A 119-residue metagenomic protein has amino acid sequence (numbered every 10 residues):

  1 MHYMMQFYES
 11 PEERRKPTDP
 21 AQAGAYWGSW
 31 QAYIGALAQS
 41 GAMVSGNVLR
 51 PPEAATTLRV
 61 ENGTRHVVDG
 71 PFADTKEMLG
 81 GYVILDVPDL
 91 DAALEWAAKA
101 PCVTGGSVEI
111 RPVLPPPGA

Functional and structural regions predicted by a protein language model:
M1-A119: Conserved, structured core segments of small domains
